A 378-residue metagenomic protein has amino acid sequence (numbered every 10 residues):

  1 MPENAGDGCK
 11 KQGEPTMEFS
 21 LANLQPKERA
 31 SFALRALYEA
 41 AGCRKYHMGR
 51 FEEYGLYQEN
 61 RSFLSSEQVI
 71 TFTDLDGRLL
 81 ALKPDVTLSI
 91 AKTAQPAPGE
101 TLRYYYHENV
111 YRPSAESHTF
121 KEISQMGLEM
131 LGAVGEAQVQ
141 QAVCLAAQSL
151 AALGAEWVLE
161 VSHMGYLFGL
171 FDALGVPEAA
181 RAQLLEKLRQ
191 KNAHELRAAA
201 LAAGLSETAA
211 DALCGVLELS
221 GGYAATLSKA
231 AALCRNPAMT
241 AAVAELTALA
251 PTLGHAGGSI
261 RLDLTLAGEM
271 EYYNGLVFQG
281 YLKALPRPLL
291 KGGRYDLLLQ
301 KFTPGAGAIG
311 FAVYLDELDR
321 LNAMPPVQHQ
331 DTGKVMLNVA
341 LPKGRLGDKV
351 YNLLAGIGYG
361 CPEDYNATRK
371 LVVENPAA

Functional and structural regions predicted by a protein language model:
A5-G8: Short hydrophobic alpha-helical segments enriched in small aliphatic residues
K10-L80, Q140: TRNA-binding/sensing appendages of the translation machinery
G13, N23-A41, E52-E53, D85-P98 (+2 more regions): Positively charged, Gly/Ser-enriched RNA/tRNA-binding surfaces
R44-M48, S259-I260, G358-D364: Short secondary-structure junctions
M48-E67, S162-D172, L266-G275: Beta-rich nucleic-acid/ligand-interaction surfaces
Q68-D74, V176-R197, L282: Acidic, His- and aromatic-enriched active-site or binding-groove loops in soluble protein domains that engage sugars
L159-S162, A340: Short internal beta-strands
H329-A378: Domain-level signature for soluble enzymes in the chorismate/prephenate branch of the shikimate pathway
